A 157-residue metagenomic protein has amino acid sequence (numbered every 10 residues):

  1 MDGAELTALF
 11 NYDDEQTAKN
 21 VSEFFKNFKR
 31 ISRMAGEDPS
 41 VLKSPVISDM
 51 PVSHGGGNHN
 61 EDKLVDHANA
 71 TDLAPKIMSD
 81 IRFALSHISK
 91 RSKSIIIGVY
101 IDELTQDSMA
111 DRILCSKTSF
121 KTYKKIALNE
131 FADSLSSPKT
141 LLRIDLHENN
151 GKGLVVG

Functional and structural regions predicted by a protein language model:
M1-H87, S136-G157: N-terminal interaction/assembly modules
D62, D107, T122-K125, N149: Intrinsic disorder/low-complexity segments enriched in polar/small residues
I95-I96: A short pre-motif secondary-structure segment
D102-S119: Helix-turn-helix DNA-binding module
F120-P138: DNA major-groove recognition helices of helix-turn-helix
